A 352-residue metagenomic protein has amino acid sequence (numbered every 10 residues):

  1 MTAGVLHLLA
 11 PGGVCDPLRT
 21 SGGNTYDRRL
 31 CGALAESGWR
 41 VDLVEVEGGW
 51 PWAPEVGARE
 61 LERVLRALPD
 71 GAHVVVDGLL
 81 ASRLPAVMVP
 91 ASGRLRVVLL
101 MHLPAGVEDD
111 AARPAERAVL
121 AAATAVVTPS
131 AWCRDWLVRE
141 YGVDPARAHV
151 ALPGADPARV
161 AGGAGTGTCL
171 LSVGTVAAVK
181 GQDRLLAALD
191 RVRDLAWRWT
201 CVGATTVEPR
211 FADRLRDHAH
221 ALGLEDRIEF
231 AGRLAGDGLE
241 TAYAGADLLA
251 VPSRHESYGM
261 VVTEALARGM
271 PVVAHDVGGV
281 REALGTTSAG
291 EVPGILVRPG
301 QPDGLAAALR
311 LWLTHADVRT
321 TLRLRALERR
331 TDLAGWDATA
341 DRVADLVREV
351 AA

Functional and structural regions predicted by a protein language model:
W52-V56, T314-V347: A charged, aromatic-enriched C-terminal amphipathic alpha-helix characteristic of glycosyltransferases across folds
V127, G162-K180, L186-R191, T200-V202: Conserved donor-binding/catalytic core segment of Leloir-type glycosyltransferases
W132, G154: Carbohydrate-associated surface elements
R198-R216, G232: Glycosyltransferase donor-sugar binding loop
R233-L234, T241-A246: Short alpha-helical donor nucleotide-sugar binding micro-motif in glycosyltransferases
R254: Aromatic "clamp/platform" in nucleotide-sugar-dependent glycosyltransferases that forms part of the donor/acceptor
P271-A274, G278-R281: Short hydrophobic beta-strand element within catalytic cores of glycosyltransferases and related nucleotide-activated
T286-P302, L311-A316: Conserved acidic donor-binding segment of nucleotide-sugar-dependent glycosyltransferases
